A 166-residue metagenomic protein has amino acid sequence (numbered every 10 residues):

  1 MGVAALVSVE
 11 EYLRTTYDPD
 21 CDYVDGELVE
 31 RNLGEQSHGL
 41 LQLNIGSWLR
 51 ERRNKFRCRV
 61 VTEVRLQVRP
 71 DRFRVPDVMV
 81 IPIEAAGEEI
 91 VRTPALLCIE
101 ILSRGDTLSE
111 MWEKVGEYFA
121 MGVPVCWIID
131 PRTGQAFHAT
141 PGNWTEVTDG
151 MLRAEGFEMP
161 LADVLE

Functional and structural regions predicted by a protein language model:
M1-E166: Gly/Pro/Ser/Thr-rich low-complexity, intrinsically disordered segments predominantly at protein N-termini
